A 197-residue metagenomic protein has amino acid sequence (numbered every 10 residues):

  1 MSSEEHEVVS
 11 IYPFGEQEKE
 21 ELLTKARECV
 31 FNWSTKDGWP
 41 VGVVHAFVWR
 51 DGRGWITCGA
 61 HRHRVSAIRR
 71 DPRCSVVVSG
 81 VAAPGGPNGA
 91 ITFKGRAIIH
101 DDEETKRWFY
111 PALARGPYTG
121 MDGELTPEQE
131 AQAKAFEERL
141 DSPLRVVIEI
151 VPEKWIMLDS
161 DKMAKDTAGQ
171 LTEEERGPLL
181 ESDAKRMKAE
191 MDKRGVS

Functional and structural regions predicted by a protein language model:
S2-P13, P87-S197: Charged, gly/pro-rich active-site loop segments
S3-V30: Short, basic/aromatic recognition patches
E16, H61-R62: Structural motif corresponding to alpha-helix initiation and N-cap regions
K19, R64-V65: Short, hydrophobic alpha-helical packing/hinge segments within bilobed ligand-binding/sensory domains
A26-A60, S66-I68, S75-G80, N88-T92: Short beta-strand segments
G38, A83, E104: Residue-level detector of flexible, active-site-proximal loop/helix-junction positions within diverse enzyme catalytic
W49, A82, I99-D101: Short, low-complexity Ser/Thr-rich regulatory SLiMs
R62-R64, A83, A164-K165: Short, surface-exposed beta-strand-loop junctions and turns on beta-sheet-rich folds
